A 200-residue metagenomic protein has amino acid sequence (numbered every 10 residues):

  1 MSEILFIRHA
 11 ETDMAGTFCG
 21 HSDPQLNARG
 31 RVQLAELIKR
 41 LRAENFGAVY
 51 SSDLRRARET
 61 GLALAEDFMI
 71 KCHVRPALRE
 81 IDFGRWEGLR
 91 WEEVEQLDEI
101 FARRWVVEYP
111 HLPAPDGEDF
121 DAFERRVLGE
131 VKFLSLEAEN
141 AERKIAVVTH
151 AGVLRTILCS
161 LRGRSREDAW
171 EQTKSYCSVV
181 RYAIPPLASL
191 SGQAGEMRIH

Functional and structural regions predicted by a protein language model:
M1-L5: Extreme N-terminal starter segment of soluble prokaryotic enzymes
I7-I70: Active-site-proximal alpha-helix that buttresses catalytic centers in soluble enzyme cores
R42-N45, L134-K144: Glycine-rich phosphate-binding loop signature in dinucleotide/nucleotide-binding domains
S51-S52, R125, V148-T149: Short beta-strand scaffold positions
E66-R126, E171: Phosphate-handling substructures
A151-R155, S178: GST superfamily/GST-like fold recognition
R162-L190: Domain-level recognition of soluble alpha/beta enzyme cores, biased toward histidine phosphatases/phosphomutases
S191-H200: Acidic, His/Gly-rich catalytic cores of divalent-metal-dependent hydrolytic chemistry
